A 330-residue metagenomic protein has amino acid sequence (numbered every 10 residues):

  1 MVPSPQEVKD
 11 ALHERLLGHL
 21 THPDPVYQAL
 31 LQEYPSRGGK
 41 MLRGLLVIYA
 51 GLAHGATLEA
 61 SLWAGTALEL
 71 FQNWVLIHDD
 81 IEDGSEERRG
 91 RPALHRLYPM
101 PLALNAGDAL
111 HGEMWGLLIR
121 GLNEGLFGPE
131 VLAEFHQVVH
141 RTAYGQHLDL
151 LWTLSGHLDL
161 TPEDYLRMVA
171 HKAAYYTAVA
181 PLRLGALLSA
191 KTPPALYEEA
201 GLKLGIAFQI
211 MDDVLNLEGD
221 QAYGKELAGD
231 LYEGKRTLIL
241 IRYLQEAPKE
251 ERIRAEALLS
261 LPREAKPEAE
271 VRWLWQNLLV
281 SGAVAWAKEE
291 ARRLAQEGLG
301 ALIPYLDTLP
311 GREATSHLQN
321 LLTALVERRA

Functional and structural regions predicted by a protein language model:
M1-H19: N-terminal amphipathic/basic leader segments beginning at the initiator methionine
E7, A11, E134, H171 (+4 more regions): A non-catalytic, amphipathic alpha-helix used as a structural packing/dimerization or gating element in enzyme scaffolds
L17-R252, T323: Mg2+-dependent prenyl diphosphate-binding active-site environment of isoprenoid biosynthetic enzymes
E124-G125, A301-E313: Surface-exposed helix-capping loop/turn segments at secondary-structure junctions
P129, A133, E289, R312-N320: Short, charged, amphipathic alpha-helical segments
L240, G298, L318: Hydrophobic, well-ordered secondary-structure elements that form the walls of internal hydrophobic environments
I253-Y305: Mobile late-domain/C-terminal helix-loop "cap" segments that border catalytic sites or the cytosolic face
L294, L309-A330: Short, amphipathic C-terminal "tail helix"
